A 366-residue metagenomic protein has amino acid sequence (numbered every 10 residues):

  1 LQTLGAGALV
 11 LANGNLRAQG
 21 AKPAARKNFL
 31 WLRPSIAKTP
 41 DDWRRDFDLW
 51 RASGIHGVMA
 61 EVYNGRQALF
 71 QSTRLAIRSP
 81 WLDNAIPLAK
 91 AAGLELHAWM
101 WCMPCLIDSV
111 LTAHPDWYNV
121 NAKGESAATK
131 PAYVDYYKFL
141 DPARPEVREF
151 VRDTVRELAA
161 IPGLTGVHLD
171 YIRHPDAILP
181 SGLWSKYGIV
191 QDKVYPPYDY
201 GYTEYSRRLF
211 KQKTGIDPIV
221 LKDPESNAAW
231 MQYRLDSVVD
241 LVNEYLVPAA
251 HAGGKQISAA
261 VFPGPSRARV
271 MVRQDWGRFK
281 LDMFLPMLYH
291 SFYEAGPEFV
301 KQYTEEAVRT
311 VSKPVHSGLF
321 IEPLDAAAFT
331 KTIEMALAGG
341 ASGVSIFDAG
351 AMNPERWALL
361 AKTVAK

Functional and structural regions predicted by a protein language model:
L1-A18: N-terminal export signals
F29-A37, A68-S79, V134-E149, N227-S237 (+2 more regions): The substrate-binding groove and active-site-proximal loops of carbohydrate-active enzymes, especially glycoside
A37-R51, R148-E157, S266-R278, V300 (+1 more regions): Short, acidic/polar
W43-R66, P162, G339: Catalytic domains of carbohydrate-active enzymes, especially glycoside hydrolases
N64-W101, Y233-A250: Aromatic-lined substrate-binding rim segments of carbohydrate-active enzymes
M103-E157: Active-site-adjacent "subsite" loops/lids of carbohydrate-active enzymes
G201-A326: Glycoside hydrolase catalytic-domain groove-lining segments
P286-P297, G318-A365: Substrate-binding cleft of secreted/luminal carbohydrate-active enzymes
